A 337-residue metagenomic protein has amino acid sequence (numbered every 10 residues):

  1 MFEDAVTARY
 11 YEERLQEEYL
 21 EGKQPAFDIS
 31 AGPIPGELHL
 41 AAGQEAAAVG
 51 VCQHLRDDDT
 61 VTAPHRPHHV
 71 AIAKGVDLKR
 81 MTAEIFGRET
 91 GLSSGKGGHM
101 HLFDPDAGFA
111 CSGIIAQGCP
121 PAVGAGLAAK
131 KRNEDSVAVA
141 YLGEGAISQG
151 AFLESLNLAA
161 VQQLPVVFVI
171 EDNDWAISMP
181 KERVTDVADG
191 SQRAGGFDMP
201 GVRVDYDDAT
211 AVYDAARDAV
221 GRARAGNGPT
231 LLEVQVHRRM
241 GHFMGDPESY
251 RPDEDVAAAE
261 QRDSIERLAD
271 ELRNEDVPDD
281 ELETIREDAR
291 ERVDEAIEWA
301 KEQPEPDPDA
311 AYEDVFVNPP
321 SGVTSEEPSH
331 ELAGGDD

Functional and structural regions predicted by a protein language model:
M1-A48, M244-S249, E254-D337: Conserved acidic/glycine
A5, H54, I85, E89 (+3 more regions): Alpha-helix boundary/capping residues
T7, T60-T62, T82, T90 (+5 more regions): Residue-identity detector for threonine
L15, A71, M240: Glycine/Thr-rich phosphate-binding loops of Rossmann-like dinucleotide-binding domains
F27-Q162, R183-D186, S191-D198: Cofactor-binding active-site loop characterized by glycine-rich and histidine/acidic residues
H65, V234-V236, V315: A general secondary-structure junction signal
G108-C111, A116-E302: Glycine-rich ThDP/TPP pyrophosphate-binding loop and its adjacent helix/strand module within ThDP-dependent enzymes
